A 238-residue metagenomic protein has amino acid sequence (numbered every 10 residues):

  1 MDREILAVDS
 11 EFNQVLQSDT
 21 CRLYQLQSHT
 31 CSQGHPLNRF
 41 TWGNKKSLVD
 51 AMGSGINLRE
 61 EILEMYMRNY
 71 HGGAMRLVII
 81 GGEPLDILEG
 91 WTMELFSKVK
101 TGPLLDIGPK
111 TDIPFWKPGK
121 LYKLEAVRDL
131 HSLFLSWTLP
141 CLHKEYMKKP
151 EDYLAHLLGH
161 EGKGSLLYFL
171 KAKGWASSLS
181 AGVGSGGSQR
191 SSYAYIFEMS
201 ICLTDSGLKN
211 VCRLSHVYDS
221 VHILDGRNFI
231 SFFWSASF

Functional and structural regions predicted by a protein language model:
M1-K117, L121-Y168, A172-F238: Charge-rich, well-structured scaffold segments of protease-associated domains
